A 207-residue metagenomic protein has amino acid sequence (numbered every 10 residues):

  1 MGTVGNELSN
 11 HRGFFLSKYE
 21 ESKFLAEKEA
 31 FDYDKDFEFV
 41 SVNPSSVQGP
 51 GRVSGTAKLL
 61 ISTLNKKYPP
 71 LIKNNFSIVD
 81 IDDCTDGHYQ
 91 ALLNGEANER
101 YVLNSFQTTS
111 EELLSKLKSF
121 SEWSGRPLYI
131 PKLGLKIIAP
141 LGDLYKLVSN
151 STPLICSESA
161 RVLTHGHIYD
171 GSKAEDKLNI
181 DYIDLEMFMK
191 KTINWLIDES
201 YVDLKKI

Functional and structural regions predicted by a protein language model:
M1-E7, S54-S62: Short, flexible, mixed-charge acidic loops at enzyme active sites
M1-Y19: Conserved Rossmann-fold NAD(P)-dependent oxidoreductase catalytic core, especially the SDR/UDP-sugar
N10-G13, I61-V79, D83: A conserved pocket-lining segment of Rossmann-fold NAD(P)-dependent short-chain dehydrogenase/reductase
F14-V40: Active-site Tyr-X1-5-Lys
K18, F37-K58: Flexible, glycine-rich beta-alpha linker
L25-A26, G55-T56, I72-L92, N98-E99: Substrate-positioning beta->alpha
G87-P153, G171, I183-I207: Mid/C-terminal beta-alpha module of Rossmann-like enzyme folds, strongest in SDR-family dehydrogenases/epimerases
